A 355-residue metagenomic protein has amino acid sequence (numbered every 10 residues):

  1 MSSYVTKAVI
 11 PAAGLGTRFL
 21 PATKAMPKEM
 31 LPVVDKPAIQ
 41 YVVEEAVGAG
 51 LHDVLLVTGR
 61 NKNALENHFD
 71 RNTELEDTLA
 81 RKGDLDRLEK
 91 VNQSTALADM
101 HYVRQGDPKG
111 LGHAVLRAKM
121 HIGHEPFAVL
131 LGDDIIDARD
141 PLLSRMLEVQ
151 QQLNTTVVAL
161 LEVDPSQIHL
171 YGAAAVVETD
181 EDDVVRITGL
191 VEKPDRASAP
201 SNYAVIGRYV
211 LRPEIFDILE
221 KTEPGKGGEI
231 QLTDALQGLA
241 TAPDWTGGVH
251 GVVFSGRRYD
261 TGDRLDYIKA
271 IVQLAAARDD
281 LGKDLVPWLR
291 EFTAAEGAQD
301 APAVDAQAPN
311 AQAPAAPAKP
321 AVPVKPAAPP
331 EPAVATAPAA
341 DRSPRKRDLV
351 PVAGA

Functional and structural regions predicted by a protein language model:
S2-A80, D84, Q105, P141-R145 (+1 more regions): N-terminal glycine-rich phosphate-binding loop and ensuing alpha1 helix
K7, H52-V54, D99, P126 (+3 more regions): Residues at the starts of beta-strands that form the adenosine-phosphate
A38-Y41, H113-R117, A235: Well-ordered alpha-helical segments embedded in enzymatic catalytic cores
L75-T78, L85, E89-V176, L211-P213 (+1 more regions): Conserved beta-loop-beta/alpha segment of the NTase-like Rossmann-fold superfamily that binds/positions NTPs
A128, L147-Q151, T179-P287, V334: Catalytic-core segments of class I nucleotidyltransferases/pyrophosphorylases that form NMP-activated intermediates
A276-G297, L349-A353: Catalytic, metal-anchored helix/loop core of enzyme active sites in primary metabolism
A313-A355: Long, low-complexity, intrinsically disordered segments
